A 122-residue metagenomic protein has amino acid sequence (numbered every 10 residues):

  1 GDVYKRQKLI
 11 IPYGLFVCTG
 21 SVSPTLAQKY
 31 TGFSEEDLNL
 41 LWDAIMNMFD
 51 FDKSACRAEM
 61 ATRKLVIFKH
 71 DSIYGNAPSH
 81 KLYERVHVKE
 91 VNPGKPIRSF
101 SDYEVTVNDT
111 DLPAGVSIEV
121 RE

Functional and structural regions predicted by a protein language model:
G1-Y4: Short, small-residue-biased leader/transition segments that mark boundaries at the very start of proteins
Q7-Y13: Short glycine/proline-enriched loop/turn "hinge" motifs that connect secondary-structure elements and lie
G20-L26: Beta-strand elements of well-folded, non-transmembrane domains
K29-G32, P78-S79: Short conserved micro-motifs at the rims of enzyme active sites and ligand-binding pockets
F33-D52: Long, well-ordered alpha-helical scaffolding segments within enzyme catalytic domains, especially pronounced
D50-K81: Short, conserved secondary-structure transition motifs
Y74-E122: C-terminal accessory extensions/subdomains outside the catalytic/core fold
